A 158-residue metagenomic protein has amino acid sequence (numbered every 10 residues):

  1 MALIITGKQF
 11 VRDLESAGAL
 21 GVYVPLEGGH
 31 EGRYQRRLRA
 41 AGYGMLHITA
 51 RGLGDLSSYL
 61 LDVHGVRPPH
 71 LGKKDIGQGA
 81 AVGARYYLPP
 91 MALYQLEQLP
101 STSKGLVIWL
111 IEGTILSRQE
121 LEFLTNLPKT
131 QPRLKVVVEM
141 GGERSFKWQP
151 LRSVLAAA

Functional and structural regions predicted by a protein language model:
M1-Y43, H47: Glycine-rich P-loop/Walker A and Walker A-like loops and their local beta1-loop-alpha1 context in P-loop NTPases
R12-E15, L38-A41, E97-S103, T114-L116 (+1 more regions): Conserved catalytic network of the ASCE P-loop NTPase/AAA+ motor domain
A17-Y23, G105-V107, K135: Residue-level preference for the first positions of well-ordered beta-strands
R33-R37, E120-N126: A short acidic, amphipathic alpha-helical/loop segment
R39-G44, P150-A158: A short helix-turn-beta junction within AAA+ P-loop NTPase domains corresponding to the substrate/partner-engaging
R51-L96: Short glycine-rich substrate-engagement loop in P-loop NTPases that contacts/grips substrate
G77-G79, A84-L88, Y94-E120, L124: Conserved P-loop NTPase "ATPase switch" module shared by AAA+ and STAND
I111, L116, P128-A156: Sensor-1/coupling segment of RecA-like P-loop NTPase cores
